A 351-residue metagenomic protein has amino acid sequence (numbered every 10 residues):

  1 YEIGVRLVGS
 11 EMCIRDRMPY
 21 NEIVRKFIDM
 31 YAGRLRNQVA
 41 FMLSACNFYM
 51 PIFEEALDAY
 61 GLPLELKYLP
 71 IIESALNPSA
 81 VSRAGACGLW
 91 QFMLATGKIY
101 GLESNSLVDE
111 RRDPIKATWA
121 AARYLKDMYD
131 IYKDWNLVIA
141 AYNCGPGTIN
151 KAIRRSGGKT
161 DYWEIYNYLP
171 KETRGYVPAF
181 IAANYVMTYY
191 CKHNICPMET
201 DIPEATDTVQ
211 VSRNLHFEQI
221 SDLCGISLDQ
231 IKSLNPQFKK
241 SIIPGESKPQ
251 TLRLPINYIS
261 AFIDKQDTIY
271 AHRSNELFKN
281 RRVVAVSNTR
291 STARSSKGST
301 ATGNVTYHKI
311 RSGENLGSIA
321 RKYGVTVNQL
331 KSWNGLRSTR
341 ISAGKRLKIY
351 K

Functional and structural regions predicted by a protein language model:
Y1-G9, C13: Single conserved hydrophobic/aromatic residue that forms the stacking wall/gate of nucleotide- or nucleobase-binding
S10-G61: An acidic, Gly/Ser/Thr/Pro-rich helix-cap/linker signature
G33-L43, F53-E55, P78-R83, S104-I115 (+6 more regions): Second-shell loop/turn segments in exported
L62-S79, V138-G145, N184, K232-N235 (+2 more regions): Short, functionally critical alpha-helical segments immediately adjacent to catalytic or ligand/cofactor-binding
A75-R83, K98-Y100, M128-I131, P146-T160 (+2 more regions): Secretory-pathway/luminal and periplasmic proteins that interact with or process carbohydrate-rich
A84-S106, T118-A120, L125, I149-A152: Substrate-binding/active-site groove segments that recognize and process beta-1,4-linked N-acetyl-hexosamine
L169, L234-A271, T306-K309, V325-K351: Extracellular LysM carbohydrate-binding repeats and other cell-envelope/extracellular binding modules
M198-G225, S287-N328, R337-K348: Primarily a LysM-type cell-wall glycan-binding module
